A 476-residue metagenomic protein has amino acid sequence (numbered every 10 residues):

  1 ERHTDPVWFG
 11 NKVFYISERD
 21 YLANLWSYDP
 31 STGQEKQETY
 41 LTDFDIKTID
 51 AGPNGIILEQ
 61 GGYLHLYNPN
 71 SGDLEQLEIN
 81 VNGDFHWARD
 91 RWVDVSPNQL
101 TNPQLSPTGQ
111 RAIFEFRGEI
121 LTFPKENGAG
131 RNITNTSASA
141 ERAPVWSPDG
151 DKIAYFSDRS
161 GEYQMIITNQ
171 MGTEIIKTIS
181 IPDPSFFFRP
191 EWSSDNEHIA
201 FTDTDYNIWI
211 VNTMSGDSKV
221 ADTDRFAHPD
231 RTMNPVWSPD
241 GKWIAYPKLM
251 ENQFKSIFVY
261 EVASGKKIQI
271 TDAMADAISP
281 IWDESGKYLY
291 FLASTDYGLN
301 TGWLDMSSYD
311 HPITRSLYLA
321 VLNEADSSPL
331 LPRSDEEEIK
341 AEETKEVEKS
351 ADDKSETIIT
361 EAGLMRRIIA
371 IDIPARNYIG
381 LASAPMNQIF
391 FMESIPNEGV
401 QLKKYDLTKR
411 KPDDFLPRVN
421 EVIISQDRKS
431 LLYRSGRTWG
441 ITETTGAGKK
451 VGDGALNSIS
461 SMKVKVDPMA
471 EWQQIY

Functional and structural regions predicted by a protein language model:
E1-T4, I16-W26, Y40-K47, I57-D73 (+17 more regions): A flexible loop/linker signature enriched in serine peptidases of the S9 family
R2-H3, K36-D50, I268-S279, Y378-I379 (+1 more regions): Conserved blade-ending motifs and adjacent loop-strand segments that build the rim/top face of beta-propeller domains
D5-G10, I113, G363-D413: Long hydrophobic segments that form regular secondary structure
D5-K12, T48-N54, Q104-Q110, P144-K152 (+5 more regions): Blade-terminus and WD-like Trp-Asp/Gly-His loop motifs, strongest in beta-propeller folds
G33-Q37, G72-Q76, A129-R131, T173-T178 (+6 more regions): Predominantly a core beta-strand signature of beta-propeller blades across repeat-based propeller domains
G83-L100, T357-P374: A short helix->beta-strand "capping" segment at the edge of beta-propeller domains
I369, P396-Y476: Intrinsically disordered, Ser/Thr/Pro/Gly-rich linkers and terminal tails that flank and connect PDZ domains
